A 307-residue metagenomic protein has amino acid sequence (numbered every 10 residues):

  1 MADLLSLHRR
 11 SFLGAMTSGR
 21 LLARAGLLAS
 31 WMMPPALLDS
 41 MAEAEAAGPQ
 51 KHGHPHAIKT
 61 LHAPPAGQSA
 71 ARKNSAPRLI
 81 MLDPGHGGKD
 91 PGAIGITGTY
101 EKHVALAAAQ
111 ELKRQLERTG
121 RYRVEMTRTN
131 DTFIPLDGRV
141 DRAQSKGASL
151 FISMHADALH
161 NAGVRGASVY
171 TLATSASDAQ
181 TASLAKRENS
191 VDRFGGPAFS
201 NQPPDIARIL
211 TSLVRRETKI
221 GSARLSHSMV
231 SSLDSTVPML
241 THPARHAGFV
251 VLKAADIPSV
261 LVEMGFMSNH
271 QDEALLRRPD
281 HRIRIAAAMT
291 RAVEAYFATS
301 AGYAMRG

Functional and structural regions predicted by a protein language model:
M1-G307: Catalytic-site microenvironment of enzymes that process N-acetyl-hexosamine-containing cell-wall polysaccharides
